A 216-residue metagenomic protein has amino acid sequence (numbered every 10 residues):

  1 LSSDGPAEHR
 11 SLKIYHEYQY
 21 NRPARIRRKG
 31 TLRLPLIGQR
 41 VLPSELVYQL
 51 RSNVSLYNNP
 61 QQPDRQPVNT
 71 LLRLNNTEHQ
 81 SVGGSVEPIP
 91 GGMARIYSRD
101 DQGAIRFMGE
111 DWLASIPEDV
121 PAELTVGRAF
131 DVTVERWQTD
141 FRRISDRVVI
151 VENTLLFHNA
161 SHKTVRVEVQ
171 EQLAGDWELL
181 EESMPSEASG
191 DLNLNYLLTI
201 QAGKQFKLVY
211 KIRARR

Functional and structural regions predicted by a protein language model:
L1-R216: Long, intrinsically disordered, low-complexity accessory segments associated with secretion and vesicular trafficking
